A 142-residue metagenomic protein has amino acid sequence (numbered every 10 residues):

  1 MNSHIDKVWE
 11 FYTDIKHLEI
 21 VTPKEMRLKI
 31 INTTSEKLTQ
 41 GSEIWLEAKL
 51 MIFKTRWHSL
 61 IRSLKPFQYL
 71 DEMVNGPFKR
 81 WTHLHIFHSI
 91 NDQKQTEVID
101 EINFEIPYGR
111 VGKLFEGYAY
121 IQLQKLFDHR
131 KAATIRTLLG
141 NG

Functional and structural regions predicted by a protein language model:
M1-H4, E47-M51, H88, N103-E105 (+1 more regions): Solvent-exposed residues in well-ordered beta-strands and their adjoining turns, especially edge/terminal strands
M1-S35, T39: Hydrophobic ligand-binding cavity/cleft-lining segments
S3-I5, K65-P66, I90-Q93: Short loop segments at secondary-structure junctions
Y12-K16, E25, W45, Y118 (+1 more regions): Alpha-helix boundary/capping residues
T13, K125, H129-A132: Alpha-helical coiled-coil heptad-repeat segments used for dimerization/assembly
K29-G76, Q95-E97, H129-A132, R136-T137 (+1 more regions): Glycine-rich portal/gate segments that line the openings of hydrophobic small-molecule binding cavities
M73-K125: Beta-strand/loop substructures that line and gate deep hydrophobic ligand-binding cavities in soluble
